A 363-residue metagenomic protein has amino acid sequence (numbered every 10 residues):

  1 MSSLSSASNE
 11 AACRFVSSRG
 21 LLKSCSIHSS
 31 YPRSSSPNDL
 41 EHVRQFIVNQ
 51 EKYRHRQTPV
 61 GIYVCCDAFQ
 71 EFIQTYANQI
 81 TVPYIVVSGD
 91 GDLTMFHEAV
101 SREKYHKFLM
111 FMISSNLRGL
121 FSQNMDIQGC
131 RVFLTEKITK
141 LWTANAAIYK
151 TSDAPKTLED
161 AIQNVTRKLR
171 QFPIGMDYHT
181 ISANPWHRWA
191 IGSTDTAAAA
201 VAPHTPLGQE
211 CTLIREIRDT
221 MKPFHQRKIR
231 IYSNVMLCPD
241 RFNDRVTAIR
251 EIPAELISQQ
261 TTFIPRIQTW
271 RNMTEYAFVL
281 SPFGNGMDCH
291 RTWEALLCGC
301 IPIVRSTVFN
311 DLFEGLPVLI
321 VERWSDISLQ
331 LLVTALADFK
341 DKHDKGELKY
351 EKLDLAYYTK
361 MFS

Functional and structural regions predicted by a protein language model:
M1-W293, L297, I301-I320, L331-S363: Nucleotide-sugar donor-binding catalytic core of glycosyltransferases
E322-S325: C-terminal accessory segments of extracellular proteins
S328: GIY-YIG nuclease catalytic motif and its immediate N-terminal context
